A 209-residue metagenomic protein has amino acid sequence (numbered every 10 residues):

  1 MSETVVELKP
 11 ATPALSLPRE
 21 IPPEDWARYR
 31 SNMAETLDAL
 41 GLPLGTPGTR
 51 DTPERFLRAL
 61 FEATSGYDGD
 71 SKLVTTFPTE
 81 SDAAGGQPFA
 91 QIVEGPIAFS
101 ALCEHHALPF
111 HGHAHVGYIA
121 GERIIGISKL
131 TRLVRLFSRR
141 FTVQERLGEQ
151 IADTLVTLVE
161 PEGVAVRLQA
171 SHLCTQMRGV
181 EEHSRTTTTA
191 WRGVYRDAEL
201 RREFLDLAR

Functional and structural regions predicted by a protein language model:
M1-R209: A domain-level signal for the structural core that forms small-molecule/cofactor-binding pockets and catalytic centers
